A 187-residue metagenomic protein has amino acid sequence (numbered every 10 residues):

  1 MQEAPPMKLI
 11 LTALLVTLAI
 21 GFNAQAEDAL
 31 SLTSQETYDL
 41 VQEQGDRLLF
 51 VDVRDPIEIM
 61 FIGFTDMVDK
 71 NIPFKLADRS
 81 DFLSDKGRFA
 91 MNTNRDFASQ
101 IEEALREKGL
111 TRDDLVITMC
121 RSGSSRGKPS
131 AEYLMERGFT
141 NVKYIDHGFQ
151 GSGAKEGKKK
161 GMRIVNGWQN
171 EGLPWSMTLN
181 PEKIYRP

Functional and structural regions predicted by a protein language model:
M1-Q2, T17: Short intrinsically disordered, low-complexity coil segments enriched in acidic
Q2-L11: Positively charged n-region of N-terminal signal peptides that target proteins for export
T12-G21: Bacterial N-terminal signal peptides
F22-D46, P56, M60-L115, S125-P187: Rhodanese-like catalytic fold shared by cysteine-dependent sulfurtransferases and DSP/PTP-type phosphatases
F50-D52: Structural scaffold elements adjacent to functional motifs in cytosolic proteins
M119-C120: Short, surface-exposed ligand- or partner-binding patches at beta-edge/loop junctions that are enriched in aromatics
